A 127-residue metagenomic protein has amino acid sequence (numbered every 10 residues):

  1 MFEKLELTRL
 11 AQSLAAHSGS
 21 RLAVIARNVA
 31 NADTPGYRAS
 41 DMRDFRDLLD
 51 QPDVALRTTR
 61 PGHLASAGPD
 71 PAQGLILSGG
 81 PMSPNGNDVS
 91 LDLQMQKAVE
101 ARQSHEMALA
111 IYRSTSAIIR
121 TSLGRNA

Functional and structural regions predicted by a protein language model:
M1-A127: Amphipathic alpha-helical polymerization modules
